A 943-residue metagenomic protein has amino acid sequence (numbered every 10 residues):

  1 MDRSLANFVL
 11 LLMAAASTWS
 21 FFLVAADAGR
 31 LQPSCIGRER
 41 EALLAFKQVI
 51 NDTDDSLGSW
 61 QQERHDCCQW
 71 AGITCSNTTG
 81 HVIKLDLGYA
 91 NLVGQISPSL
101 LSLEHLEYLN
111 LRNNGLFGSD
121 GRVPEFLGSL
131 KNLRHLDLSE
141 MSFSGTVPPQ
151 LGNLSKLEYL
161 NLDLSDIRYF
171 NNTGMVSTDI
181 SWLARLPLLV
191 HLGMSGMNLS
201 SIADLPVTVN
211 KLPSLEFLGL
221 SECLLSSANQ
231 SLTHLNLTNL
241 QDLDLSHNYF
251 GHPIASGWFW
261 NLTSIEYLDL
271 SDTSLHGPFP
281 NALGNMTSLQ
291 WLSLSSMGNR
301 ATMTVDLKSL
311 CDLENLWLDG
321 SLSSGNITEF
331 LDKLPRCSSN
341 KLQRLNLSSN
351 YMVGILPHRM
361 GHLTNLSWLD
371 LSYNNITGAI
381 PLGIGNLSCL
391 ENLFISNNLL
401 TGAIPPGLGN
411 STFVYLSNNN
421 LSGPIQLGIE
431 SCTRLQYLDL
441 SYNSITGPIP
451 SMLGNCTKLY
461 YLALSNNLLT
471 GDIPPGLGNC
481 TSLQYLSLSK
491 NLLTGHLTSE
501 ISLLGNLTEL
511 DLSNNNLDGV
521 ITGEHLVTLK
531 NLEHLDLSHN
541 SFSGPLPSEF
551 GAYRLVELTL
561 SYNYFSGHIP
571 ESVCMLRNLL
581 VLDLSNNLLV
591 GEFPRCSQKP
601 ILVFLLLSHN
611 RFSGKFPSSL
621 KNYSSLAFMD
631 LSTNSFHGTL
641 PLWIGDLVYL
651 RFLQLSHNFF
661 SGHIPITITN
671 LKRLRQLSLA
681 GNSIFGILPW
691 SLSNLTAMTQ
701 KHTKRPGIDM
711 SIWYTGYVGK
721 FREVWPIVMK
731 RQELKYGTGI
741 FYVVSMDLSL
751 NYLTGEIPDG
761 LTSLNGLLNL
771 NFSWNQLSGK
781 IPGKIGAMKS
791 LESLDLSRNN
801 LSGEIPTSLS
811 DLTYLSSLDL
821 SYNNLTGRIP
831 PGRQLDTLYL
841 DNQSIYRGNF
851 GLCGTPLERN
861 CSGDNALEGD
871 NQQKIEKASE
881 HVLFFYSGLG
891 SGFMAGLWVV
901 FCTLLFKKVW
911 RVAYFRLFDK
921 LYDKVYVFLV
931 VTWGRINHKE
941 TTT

Functional and structural regions predicted by a protein language model:
M1-T943: Plant-biased, solvent-exposed loop and capping regions within N-terminal extracellular ligand-binding ectodomains
